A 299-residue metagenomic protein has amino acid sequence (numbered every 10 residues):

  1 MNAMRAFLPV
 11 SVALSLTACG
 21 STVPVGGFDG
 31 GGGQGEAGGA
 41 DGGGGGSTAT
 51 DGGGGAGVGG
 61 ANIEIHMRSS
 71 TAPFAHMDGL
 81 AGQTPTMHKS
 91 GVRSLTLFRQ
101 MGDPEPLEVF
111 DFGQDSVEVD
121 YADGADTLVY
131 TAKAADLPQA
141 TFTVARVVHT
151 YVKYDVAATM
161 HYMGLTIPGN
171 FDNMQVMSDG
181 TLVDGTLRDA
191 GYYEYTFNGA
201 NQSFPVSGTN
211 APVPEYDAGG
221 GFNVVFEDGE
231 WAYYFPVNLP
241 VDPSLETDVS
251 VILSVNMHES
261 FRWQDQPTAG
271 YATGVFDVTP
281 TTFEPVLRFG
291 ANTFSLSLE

Functional and structural regions predicted by a protein language model:
M1-T17: Sec-dependent bacterial lipoprotein signal peptides
P9, A49, P243-L245: Exposed regions on extracellular, virion, or secretory-pathway luminal proteins
C19-G60: Ser/Thr-rich, Pro/Gly/Ala-heavy low-complexity intrinsically disordered linkers and tails of secreted extracellular
G57-E299: A short, solvent-exposed, low-complexity linear motif enriched for acidic/polar residues with Pro/Gly/Ser/Thr
